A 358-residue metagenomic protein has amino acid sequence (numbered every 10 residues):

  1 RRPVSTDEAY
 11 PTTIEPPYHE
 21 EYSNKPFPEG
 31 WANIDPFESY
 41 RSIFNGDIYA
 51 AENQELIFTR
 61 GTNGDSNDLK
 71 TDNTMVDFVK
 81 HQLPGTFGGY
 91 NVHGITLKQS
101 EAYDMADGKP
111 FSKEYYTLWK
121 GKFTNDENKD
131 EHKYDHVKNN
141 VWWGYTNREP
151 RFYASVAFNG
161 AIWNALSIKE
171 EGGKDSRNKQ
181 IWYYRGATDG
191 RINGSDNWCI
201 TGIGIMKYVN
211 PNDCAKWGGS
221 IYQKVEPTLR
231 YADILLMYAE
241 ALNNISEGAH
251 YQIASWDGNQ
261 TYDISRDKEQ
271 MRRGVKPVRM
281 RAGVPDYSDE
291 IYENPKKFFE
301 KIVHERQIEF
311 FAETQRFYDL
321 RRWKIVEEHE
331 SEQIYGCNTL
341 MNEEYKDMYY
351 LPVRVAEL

Functional and structural regions predicted by a protein language model:
R1, D7-L97, R177-I200, G204-I205 (+5 more regions): Long, intrinsically disordered, low-complexity segments
R2, N63, Y103-D107: Domain-scale activation on soluble regions of proteins
D68-I162: Segments forming glycine/polar-rich beta-alpha architectures that bind adenosine-containing cofactors
K129-V278: C-terminal substrate/ligand-recognition segments
